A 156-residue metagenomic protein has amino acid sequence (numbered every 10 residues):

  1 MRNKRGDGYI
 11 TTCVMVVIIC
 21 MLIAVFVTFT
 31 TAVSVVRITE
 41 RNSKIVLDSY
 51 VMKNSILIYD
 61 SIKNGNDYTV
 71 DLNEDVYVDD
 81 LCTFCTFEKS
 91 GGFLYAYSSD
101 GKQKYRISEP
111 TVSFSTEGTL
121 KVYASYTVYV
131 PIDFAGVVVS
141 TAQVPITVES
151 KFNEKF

Functional and structural regions predicted by a protein language model:
R2-D75: Alpha-helical assembly-interface signal, strongest on the long, hydrophobic N-terminal helix that forms
V16-L22, F26, G91-G101, Y129: Hydrophobic transmembrane alpha-helix bundles
F26-F29, F84-F87, F93, F114 (+3 more regions): Phenylalanine-focused residue identity feature
V33, S49-K121: Short amphipathic secondary-structure patches
T111-F156: Low-complexity, S/T/G/P-rich flexible repeat/linker segments used as non-globular hinges and stalks within
